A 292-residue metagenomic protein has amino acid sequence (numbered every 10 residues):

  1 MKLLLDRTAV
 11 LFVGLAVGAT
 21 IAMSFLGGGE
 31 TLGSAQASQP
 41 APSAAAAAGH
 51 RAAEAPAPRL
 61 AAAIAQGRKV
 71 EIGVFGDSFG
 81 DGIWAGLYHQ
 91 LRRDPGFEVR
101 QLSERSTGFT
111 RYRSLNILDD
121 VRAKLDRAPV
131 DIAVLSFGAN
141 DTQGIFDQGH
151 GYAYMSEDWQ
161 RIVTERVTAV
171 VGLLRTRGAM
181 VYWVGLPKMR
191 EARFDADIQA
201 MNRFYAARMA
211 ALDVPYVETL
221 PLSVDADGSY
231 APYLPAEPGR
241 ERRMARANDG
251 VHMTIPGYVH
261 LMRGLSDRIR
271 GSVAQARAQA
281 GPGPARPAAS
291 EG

Functional and structural regions predicted by a protein language model:
M1-G73, S272-G292: N-terminal secretory targeting modules
K2, L15, A19, F25 (+1 more regions): Catalytic His-Asp segment of secreted/periplasmic serine-dependent ester chemistry enzymes
A61-E157: Conserved SGNH/GDSL esterase-like catalytic core that processes O-acyl groups on lipids and polysaccharides
V70-S78, S106-Y112, A153-R161, V170 (+2 more regions): Second-shell loop/turn segments in exported
F79, I83, L87, I117 (+9 more regions): Stable alpha-helical elements in mature extracytoplasmic
G80, Y88, R92, G96 (+6 more regions): Sec-exported extracytoplasmic/periplasmic mature domains
S136-T142, T168-R203, L220-P221: Active-site segments of SGNH/GDSL-like serine hydrolases that catalyze O-acetyl group transfer/hydrolysis on lipids
